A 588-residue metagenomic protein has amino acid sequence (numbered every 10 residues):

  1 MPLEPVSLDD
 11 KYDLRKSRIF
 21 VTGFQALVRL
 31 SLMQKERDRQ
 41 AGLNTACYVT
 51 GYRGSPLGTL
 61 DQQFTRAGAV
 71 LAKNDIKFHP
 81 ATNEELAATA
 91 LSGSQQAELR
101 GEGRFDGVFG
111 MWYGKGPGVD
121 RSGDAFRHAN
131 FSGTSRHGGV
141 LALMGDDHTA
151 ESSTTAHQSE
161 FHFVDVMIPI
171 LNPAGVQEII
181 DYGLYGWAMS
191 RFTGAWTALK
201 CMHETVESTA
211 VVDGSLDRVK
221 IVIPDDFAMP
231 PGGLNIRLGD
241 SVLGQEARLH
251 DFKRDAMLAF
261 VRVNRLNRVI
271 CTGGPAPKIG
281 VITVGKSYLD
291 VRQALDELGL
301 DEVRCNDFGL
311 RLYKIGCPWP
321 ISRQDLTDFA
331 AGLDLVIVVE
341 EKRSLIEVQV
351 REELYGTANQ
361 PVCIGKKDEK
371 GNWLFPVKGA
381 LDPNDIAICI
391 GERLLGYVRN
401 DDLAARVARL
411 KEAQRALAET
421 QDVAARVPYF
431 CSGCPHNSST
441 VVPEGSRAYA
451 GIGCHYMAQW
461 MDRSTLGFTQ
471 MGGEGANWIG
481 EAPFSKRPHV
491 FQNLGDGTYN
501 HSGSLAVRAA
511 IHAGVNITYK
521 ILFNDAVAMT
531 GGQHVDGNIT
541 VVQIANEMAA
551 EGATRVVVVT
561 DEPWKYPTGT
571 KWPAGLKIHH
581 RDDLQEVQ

Functional and structural regions predicted by a protein language model:
M1-L30, Q34, P173-F430, P435 (+2 more regions): Flexible, low-complexity linker and terminal segments
M1-V176, M202-E204, G273-P275, I282 (+1 more regions): Thiamine diphosphate
V49-G51, A142-M144, Y313, V338-E340 (+2 more regions): Short internal beta-strands
T59-T65, A90-G93, R121-A125, A150-S159 (+15 more regions): Short acidic, glycine/serine/threonine-rich loops at helix termini
A69-T82, F131-L143, I221-L234, G514-L522 (+1 more regions): A glycine-rich helix N-cap at a beta->alpha junction
T134, G145, Q459-R463, A476 (+1 more regions): Catalytic or ion-translocation cores adjacent to nucleophile or general acid/base/metal-coordination motifs in diverse
D146-W196, M202, A228-S241, P488 (+2 more regions): Conserved thiamine diphosphate
L333, G445-S446, A553: Short, well-ordered alpha-helix to beta-strand connector turns
